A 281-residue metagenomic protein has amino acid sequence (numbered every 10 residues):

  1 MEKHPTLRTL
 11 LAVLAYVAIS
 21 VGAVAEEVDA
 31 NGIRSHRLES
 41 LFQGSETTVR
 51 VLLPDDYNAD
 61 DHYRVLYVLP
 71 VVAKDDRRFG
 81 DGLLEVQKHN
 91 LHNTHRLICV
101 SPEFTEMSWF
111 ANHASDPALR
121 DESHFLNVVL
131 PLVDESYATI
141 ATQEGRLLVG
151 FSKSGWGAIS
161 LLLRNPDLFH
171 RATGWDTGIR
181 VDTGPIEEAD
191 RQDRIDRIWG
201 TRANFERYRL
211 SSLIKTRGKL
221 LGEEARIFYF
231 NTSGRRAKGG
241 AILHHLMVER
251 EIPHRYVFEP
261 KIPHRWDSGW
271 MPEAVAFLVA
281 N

Functional and structural regions predicted by a protein language model:
E2-L11: Bacterial N-terminal signal peptides that target proteins for export
L11-S20: Bacterial N-terminal signal peptides
V21-A25: Sec/Tat signal peptide C-region and signal peptidase I cleavage site
E26-N281: Non-catalytic cap/lid and distal C-terminal segments of serine-dependent acyl enzymes
